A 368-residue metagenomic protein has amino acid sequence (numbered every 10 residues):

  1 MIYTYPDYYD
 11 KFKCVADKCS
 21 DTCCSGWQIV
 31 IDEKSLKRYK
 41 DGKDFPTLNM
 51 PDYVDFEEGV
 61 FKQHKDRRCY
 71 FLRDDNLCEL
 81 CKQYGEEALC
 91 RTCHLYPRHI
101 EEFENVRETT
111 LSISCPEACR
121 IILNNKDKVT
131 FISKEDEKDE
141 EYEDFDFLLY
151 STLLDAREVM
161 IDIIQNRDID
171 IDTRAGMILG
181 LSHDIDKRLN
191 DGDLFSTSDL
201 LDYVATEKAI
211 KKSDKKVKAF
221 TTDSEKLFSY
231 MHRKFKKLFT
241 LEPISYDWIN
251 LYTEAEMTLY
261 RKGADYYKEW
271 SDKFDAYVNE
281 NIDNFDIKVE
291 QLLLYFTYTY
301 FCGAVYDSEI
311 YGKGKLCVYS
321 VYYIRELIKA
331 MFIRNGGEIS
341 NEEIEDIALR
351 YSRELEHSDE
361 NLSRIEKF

Functional and structural regions predicted by a protein language model:
M1-P46: General N-terminal leader/first-domain-start detector
Y5, D74, V305-D307: Short linear interaction motifs
K11-I29, H64-H99, S112-C119: Local cysteine-cluster metal-coordination motifs and their immediate loop/turn environment, predominantly Fe-S cluster
C14, Q83, D146, Y150 (+1 more regions): Short, charged/polar micro-motifs that form catalytic or ligand-binding hotspots
A16, S20, L153, R157 (+1 more regions): Short runs of predominantly hydrophobic/aromatic residues within well-ordered alpha helices that form helix-helix
W27-D66, L72-D75: Membrane helical hairpin/interfacial module
N76, Y84-G180: Internal, well-ordered alpha/beta segment that forms a basic, Gly-enriched binding/recognition surface
D170-F368: Hydrophobic, aromatic-lined core segments that form the binding pocket/scaffold for planar heteroaromatic ligands
